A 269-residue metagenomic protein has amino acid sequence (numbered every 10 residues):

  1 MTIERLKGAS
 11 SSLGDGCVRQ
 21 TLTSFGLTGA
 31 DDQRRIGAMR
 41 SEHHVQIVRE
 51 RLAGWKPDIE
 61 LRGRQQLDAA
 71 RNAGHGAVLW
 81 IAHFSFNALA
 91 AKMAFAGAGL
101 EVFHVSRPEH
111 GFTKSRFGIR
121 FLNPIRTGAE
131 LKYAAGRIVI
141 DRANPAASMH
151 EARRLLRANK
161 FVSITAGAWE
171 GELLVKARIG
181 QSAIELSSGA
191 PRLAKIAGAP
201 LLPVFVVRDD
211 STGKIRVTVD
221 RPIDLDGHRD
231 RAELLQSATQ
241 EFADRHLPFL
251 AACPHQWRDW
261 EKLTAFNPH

Functional and structural regions predicted by a protein language model:
M1-N87, N123-A129: Membrane-anchoring hydrophobic helices of lipid-metabolizing enzymes
C17, Q65, A90, I125 (+3 more regions): Short Gly/charged-rich anion-binding patches and loops
T28, G99-E101, K132-A135, G189 (+1 more regions): Structural alpha-beta junctions
R51-G54, K132-V139, V175-I179: Short, basic, glycine/proline-bearing loop/turn elements
Q66-A70, A94, L193: Catalytic-core regions built around general acid/base machinery
H75-A143: Catalytic core of membrane glycerolipid acyltransferases/transacylases, capturing the structured, soluble-facing
G97, I140-H269: Non-catalytic C-terminal accessory region of glycerolipid acyltransferases and related lyso-lipid remodeling enzymes
